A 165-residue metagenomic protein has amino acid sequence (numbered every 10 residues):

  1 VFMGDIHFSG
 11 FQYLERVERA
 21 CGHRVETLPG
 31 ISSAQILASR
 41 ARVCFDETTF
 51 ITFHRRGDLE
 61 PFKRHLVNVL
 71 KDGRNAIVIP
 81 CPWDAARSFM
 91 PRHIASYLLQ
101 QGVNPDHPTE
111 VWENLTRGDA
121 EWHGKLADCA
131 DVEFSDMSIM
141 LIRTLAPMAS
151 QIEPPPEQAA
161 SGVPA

Functional and structural regions predicted by a protein language model:
G4-R74, H123, P147-M148: Class I SAM-dependent methyltransferase SAM-binding "motif I" and its flanking Rossmann-like core
I6, L70-A165: A contiguous loop/helix-start segment that scaffolds small-molecule binding in enzyme catalytic cores
